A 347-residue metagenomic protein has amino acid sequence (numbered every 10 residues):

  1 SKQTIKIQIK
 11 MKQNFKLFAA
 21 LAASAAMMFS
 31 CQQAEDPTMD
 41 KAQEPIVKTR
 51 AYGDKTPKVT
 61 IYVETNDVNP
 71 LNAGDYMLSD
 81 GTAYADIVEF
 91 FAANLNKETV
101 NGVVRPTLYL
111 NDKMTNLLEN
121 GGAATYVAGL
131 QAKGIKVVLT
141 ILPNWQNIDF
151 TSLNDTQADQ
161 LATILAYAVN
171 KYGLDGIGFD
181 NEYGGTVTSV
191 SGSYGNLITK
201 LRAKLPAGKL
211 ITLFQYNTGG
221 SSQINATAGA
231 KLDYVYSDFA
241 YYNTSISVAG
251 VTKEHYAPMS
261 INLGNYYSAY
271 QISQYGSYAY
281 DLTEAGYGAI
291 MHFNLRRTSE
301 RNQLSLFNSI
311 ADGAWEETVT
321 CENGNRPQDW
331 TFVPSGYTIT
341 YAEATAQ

Functional and structural regions predicted by a protein language model:
S1-K41: Bacterial Sec-dependent N-terminal signal peptides
C31-Q347: Secreted glycan hydrolases and related glycan-binding modules that recognize and/or cleave
